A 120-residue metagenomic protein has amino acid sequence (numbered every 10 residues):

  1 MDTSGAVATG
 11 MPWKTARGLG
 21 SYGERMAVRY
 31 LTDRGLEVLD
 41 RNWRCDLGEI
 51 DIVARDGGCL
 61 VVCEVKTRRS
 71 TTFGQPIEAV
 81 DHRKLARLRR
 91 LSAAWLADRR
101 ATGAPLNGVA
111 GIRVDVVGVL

Functional and structural regions predicted by a protein language model:
M1-R41: Acidic-basic catalytic patches of nuclease active cores, encompassing PD-(D/E)XK and other metal-cofactor nuclease
M1-T9, P76, L106-R113, V117-G118: Non-catalytic C-terminal interaction segments of nucleic acid-processing enzymes
L31, I50-P76, V80, L88: Conserved catalytic cores of phosphodiester-cleaving nucleases, focusing on short active-site segments
V38-D40, V62, V114: Hydrophobic residues on conserved beta-strands that form the core of alpha/beta folds
W43-R44, V119: Short polar/acidic secondary-structure junctions
D46-G48: Short acidic/glycine-enriched loop/turn segments that link adjacent beta-strands
R89-L120: Nucleic-acid nuclease catalytic cores
